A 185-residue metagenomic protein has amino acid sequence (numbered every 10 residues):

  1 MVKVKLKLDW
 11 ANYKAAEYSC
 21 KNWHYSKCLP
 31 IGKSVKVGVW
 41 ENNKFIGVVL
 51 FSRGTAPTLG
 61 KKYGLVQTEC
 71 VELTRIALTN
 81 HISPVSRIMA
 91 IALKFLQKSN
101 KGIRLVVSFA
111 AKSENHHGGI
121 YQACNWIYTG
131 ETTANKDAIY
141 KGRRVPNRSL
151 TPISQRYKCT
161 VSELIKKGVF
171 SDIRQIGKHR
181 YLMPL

Functional and structural regions predicted by a protein language model:
M1-I31: Short amphipathic alpha-helix that is part of the acyltransferase structural core
V2-K3, C20, R144-P146, F170: Acyltransferase donor/substrate-recognition loop-hinge adjacent to the catalytic core
W10, S52-V169: Acyl-donor binding region in acyl/amide transferases
K27, F170-D172: Short Gly/Pro-enriched turn/cap motifs at secondary-structure boundaries
I31-S34, T133: A short, compositionally biased
K33-L50: Conserved beta-hairpin
I176-Y181: Short hydrophobic/aromatic beta-strand or adjacent loop that forms the aromatic wall/cage of a ligand/substrate-binding
M183-L185: C-terminal accessory regions of radical SAM enzymes
